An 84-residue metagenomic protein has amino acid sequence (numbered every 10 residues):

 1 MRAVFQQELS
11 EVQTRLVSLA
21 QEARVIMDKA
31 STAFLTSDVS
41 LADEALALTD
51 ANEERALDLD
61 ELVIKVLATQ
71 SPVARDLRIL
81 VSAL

Functional and structural regions predicted by a protein language model:
M1-L84: Cytosolic, long alpha-helical scaffolding segments
